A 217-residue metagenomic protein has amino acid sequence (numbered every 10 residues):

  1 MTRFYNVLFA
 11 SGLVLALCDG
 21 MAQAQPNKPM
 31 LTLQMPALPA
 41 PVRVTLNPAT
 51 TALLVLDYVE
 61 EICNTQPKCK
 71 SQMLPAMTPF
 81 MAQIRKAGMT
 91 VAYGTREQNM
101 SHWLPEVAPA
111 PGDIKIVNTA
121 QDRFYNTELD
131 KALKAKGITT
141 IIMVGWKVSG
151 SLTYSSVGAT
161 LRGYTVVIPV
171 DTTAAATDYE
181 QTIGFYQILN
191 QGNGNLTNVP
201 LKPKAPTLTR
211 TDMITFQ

Functional and structural regions predicted by a protein language model:
M1-F9: Bacterial N-terminal signal peptides that target proteins for export
L8-D19: Bacterial N-terminal signal peptides
C18-P26: Bacterial Sec-dependent signal peptides at the C-terminal "C-region" and cleavage site
Q25-A52, P79, Q98-Q217: Active-site-adjacent betaalpha module
A49, Q66-I84, M89-Y93: A short alpha/beta connector and helix-capping loop motif
V55-L56, T90-R96: Short beta-strand segments at enzyme active-site cores
V59-T65: Short acidic, Gly/Ser-rich segments with clustered Asp/Glu that frequently serve as metal-coordination loops in enzyme
